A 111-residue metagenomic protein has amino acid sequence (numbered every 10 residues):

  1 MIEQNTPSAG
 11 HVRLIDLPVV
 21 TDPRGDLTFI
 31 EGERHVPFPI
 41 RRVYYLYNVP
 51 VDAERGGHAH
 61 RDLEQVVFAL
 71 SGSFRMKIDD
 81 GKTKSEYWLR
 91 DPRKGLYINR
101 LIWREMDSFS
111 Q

Functional and structural regions predicted by a protein language model:
M1-L96, Q111: Non-catalytic, conserved peripheral segments adjacent to functional cores
Y97, W103-S110: Beta-rich strand-turn-strand
